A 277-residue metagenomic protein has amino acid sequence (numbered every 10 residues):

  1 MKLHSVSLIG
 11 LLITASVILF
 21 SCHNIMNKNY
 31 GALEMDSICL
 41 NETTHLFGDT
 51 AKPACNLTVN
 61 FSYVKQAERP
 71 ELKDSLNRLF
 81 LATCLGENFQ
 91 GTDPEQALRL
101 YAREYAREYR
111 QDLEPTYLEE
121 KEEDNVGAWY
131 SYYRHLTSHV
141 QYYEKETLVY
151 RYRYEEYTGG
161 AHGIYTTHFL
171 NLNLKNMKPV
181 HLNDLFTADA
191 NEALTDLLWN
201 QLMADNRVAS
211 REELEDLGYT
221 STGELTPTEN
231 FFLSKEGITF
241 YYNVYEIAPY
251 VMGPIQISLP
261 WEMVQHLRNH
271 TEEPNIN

Functional and structural regions predicted by a protein language model:
M1-A32: Bacterial Sec-dependent N-terminal signal peptides
C22-H168, L174-N277: Compositionally biased intrinsically disordered regions enriched in Thr/Gly
